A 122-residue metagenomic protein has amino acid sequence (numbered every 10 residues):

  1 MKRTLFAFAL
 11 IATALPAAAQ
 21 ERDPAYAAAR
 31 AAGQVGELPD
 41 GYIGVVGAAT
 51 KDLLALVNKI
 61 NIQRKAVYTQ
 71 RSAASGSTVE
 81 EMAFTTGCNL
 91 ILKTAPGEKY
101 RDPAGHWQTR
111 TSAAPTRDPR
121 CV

Functional and structural regions predicted by a protein language model:
M1-T4: Positively charged n-region of N-terminal signal peptides that target proteins for export
F6-A9: Sec-dependent N-terminal signal peptides
A14-P16: N-terminal signal peptide c-region/cleavage motif recognized by signal peptidases
Q20-E37, G44-A55, E81-V122: Amphipathic, charged alpha-helical segments and their helix-to-coil junctions in extracytoplasmic/peripheral assemblies
A31, N61-G76, G87, I91-A95: Sec-exported extracytoplasmic/periplasmic mature domains
Y42-A74: N-terminal, post-signal-peptide region of Sec/Tat-exported proteins
